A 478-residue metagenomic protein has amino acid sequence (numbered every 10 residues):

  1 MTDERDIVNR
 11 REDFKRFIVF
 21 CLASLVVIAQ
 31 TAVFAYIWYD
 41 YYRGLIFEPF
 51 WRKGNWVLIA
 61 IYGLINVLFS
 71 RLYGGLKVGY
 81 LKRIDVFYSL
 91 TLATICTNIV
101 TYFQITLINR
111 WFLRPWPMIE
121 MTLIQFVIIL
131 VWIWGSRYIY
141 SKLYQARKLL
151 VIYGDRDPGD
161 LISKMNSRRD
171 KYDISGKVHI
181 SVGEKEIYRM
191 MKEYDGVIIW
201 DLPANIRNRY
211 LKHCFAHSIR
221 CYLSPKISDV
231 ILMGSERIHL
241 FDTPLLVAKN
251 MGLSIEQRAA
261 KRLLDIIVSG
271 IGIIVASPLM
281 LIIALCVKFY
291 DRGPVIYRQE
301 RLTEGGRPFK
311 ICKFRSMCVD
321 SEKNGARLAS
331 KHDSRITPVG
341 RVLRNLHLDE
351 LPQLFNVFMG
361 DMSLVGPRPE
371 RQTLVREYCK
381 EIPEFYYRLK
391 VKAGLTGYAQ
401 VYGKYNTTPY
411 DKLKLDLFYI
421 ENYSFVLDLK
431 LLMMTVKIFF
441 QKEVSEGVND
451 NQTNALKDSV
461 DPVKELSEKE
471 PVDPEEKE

Functional and structural regions predicted by a protein language model:
M1-S141, K477: Signature of alpha-helical transmembrane segments in polytopic membrane proteins
M1-V27, W134-S277, E446-E478: N-terminal hydrophobic signal-anchor/signal peptide
D6-D13, G75-G79, R83, R110-W111 (+5 more regions): Juxtamembrane loop-helix boundary motifs flanking transmembrane segments in multi-pass membrane proteins
L90-T94, A146-L161, P294-M317: Membrane-cytosol interface motif
L90-T94, N98, L263-I274, L346: Loop-to-transmembrane-helix entry motif
S228-D229, Y297-R335, T396-K414: Short, glycine-rich, amphipathic interfacial segments at transmembrane boundaries or analogous
Q257-D320, N356, F425, L431-E470 (+1 more regions): A hydrophobic, helix-centered structural microdomain
S330-K392, L431-T435, F439: A short, structured surface patch at a secondary-structure boundary
